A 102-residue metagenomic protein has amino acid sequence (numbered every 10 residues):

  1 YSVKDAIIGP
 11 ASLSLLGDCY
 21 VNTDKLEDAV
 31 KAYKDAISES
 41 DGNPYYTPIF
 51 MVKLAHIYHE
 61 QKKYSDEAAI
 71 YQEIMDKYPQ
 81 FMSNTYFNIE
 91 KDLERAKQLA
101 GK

Functional and structural regions predicted by a protein language model:
Y1-P10, I37-Y46, M75-I89: Short solvent-exposed coil/turn linkers within tandem alpha-helical repeat scaffolds
